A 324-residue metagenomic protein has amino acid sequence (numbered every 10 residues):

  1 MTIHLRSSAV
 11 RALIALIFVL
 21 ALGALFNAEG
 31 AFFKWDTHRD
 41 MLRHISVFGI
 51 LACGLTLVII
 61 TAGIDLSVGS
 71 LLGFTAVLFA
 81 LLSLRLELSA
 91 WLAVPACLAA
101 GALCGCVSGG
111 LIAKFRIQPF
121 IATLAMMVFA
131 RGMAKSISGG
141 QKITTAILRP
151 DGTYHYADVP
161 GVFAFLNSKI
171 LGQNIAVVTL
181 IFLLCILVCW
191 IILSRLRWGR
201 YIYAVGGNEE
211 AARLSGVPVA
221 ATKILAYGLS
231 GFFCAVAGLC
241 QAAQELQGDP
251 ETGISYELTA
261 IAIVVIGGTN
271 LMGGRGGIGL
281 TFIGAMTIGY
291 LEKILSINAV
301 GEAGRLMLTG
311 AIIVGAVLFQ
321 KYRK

Functional and structural regions predicted by a protein language model:
M1-H44, I170: N-terminal, non-cleaved signal-anchor transmembrane helix
M1-L22, G207, L214-A221, L291-K324: Cytosolic-side transmembrane-helix boundaries in multi-pass membrane proteins
A9-I14, M41, F48-G49, S70-F74 (+7 more regions): Hydrophobic alpha-helical transmembrane segments
A12-L25, L55, V128-A134, T179-I191 (+4 more regions): Hydrophobic core segments of alpha-helical transmembrane domains in multi-pass membrane transport and ion-translocation
L20-F26, K34-L86, G110-I117, A262-I278 (+2 more regions): Single transmembrane alpha-helix segments in multi-pass membrane proteins
S89-C97, L103-S108, I112, I170-Q247: Helix-loop-helix "hairpin" substructures at the membrane interface of multi-pass membrane proteins
F120-L196, T222-L225, E245-P250, V300: Transmembrane helix-bundle core of multi-pass membrane transporters and related energy-transducing complexes
Y227-G228, F233-C234, Q244-G310: Transmembrane alpha-helical segments in multi-pass inner-membrane proteins
